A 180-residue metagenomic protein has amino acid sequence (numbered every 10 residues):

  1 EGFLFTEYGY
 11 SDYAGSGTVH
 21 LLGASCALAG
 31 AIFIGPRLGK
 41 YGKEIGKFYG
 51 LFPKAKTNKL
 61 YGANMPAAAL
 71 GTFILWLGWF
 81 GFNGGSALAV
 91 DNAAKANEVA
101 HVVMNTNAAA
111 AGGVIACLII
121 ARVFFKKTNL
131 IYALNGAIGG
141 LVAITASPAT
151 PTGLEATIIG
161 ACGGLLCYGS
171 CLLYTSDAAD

Functional and structural regions predicted by a protein language model:
E1-G78, G84-G85: Glycine-rich, mobile lid/loop segments that gate access to catalytic sites or pores
G23, S86-A87, F125-N129: Membrane-helix boundary/coupling elements in multi-pass transport proteins
A24-I32, P36, T72, W76-F80 (+5 more regions): Transmembrane alpha-helical segments of multi-pass membrane transport proteins and ion-pumping complexes
L88-V103: Helix-loop-helix hairpins and the membrane-proximal interhelical loops of multi-pass alpha-helical transport proteins
N92, T145-L154: Helix-coil boundary and interhelical linker segments in multi-pass alpha-helical membrane proteins
A100-A110, E155-G160: Structural signature of hydrophobic alpha-helical transmembrane segments
T128-A137: Cytoplasmic-side transmembrane-helix entry/capping segments in multi-pass membrane proteins
Y174-D180: Conserved small/polar residues in nucleotide/adenosyl-binding loops
